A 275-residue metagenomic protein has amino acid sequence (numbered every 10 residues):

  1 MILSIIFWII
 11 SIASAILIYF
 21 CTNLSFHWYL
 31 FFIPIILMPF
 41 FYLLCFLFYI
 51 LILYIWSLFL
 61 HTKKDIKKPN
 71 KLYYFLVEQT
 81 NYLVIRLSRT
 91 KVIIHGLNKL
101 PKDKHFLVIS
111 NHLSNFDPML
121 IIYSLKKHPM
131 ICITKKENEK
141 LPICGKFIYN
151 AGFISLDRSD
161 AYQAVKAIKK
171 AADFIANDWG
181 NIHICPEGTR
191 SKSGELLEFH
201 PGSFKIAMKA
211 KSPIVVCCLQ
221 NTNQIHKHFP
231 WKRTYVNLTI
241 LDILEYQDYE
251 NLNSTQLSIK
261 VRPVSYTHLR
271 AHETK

Functional and structural regions predicted by a protein language model:
I2-H105: Membrane-anchoring hydrophobic helices of lipid-metabolizing enzymes
S57-E78, R86-L87, K102-A161: Catalytic core of membrane glycerolipid acyltransferases/transacylases, capturing the structured, soluble-facing
H105-L107, W179-C185: Residue-level preference for the first positions of well-ordered beta-strands
H112-S114, E187-S191: Short glycine-rich anion-binding loops that position phosphate/pyrophosphate groups of nucleotides and phosphorylated
P142-K146, N181-H183, K192-T255: A cross-family acyltransferase "interaction/gating" segment
A171-A172: Soluble extracytoplasmic domains of inner/organellar membrane proteins
T267-T274: Conserved small/polar residues in nucleotide/adenosyl-binding loops
